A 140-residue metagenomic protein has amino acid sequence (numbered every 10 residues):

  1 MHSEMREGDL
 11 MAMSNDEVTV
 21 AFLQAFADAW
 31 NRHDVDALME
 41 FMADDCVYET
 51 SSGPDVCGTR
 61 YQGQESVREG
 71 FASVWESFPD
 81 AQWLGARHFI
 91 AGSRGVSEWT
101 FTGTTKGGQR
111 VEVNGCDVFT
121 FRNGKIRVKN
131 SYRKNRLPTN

Functional and structural regions predicted by a protein language model:
M1-D44, Q64: Short, low-complexity N-terminal intrinsically disordered segments enriched in polar/charged residues
D16, A37-G92: A solvent-exposed, acidic/Ser-Thr-rich amphipathic alpha-helical stretch
F26, A37-M42, C46, G63 (+4 more regions): Hydrophobic pocket/interface hotspot
M42, F101-G103, Y132-R133: Short beta-strand segments enriched in hydrophobic/aromatic residues within well-folded beta-rich domains
Q82-W83, V111-D117: Short, surface-exposed coil-to-beta transition loops
G92-F101: A short hydrophobic beta-strand element
T102-E112: Short, cysteine-centered beta-strand-loop-beta hairpins and adjacent loop/turn segments enriched in charged/polar
N114-N140: Short beta-strand edge/turn micro-motifs at domain boundaries
